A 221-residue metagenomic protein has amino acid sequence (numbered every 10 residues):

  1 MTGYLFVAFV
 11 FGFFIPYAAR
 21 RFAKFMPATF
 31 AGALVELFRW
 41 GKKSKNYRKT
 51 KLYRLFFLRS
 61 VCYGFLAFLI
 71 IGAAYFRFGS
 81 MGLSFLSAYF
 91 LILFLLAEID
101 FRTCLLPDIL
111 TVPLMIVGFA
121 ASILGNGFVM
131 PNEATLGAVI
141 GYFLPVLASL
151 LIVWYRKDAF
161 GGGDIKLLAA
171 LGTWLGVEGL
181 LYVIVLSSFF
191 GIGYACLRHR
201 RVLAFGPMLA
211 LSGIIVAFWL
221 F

Functional and structural regions predicted by a protein language model:
M1-F221: A membrane-topology feature that recognizes alpha-helical transmembrane segments and their immediate juxtamembrane
